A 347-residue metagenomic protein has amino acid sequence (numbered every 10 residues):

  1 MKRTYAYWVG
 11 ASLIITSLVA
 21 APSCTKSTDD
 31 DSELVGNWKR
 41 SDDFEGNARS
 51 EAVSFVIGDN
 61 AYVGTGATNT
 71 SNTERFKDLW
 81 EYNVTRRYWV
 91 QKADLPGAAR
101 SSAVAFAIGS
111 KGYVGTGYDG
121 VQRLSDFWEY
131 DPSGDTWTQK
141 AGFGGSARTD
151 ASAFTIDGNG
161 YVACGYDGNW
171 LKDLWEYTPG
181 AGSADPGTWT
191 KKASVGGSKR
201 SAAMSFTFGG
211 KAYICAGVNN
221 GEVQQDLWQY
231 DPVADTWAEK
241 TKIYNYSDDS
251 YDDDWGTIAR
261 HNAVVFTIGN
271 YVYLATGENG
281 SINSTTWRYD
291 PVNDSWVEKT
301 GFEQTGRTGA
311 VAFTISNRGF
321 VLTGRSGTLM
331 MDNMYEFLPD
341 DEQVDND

Functional and structural regions predicted by a protein language model:
M1-A11: Bacterial N-terminal signal peptides that target proteins for export
S12-T16: Core hydrophobic alpha-helical transmembrane segments of single-pass membrane proteins
S17-L18, A48: Processing junctions and N-termini across compartments
V19-S23: C-terminal motif of bacterial Sec signal peptides marking the signal peptidase cleavage site
C24-D347: Kelch-like beta-propeller repeat domains
